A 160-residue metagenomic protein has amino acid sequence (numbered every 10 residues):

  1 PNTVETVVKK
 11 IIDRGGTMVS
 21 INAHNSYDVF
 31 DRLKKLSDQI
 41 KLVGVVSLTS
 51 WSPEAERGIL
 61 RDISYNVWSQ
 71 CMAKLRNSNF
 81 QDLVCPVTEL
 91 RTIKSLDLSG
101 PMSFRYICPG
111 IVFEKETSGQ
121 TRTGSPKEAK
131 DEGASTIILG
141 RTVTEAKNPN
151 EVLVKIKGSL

Functional and structural regions predicted by a protein language model:
P1-R105, V112-E116: Conserved anion-binding
N2-I11, V29, K115-S135, E151-K155: Catalytic cores of alpha/beta
R32-L36, K130-E132, T142-L160: C-terminal helical cap(s) of enzyme catalytic domains, especially alpha/beta-barrels
I63-N66, S125, N148: Secondary-structure junction/capping motif
C85, T117-T121, T144: Short amphipathic alpha-helical interaction segments
M102-R105, G133-I137: A short pocket-lining beta-strand/turn micro-motif at the edge of beta-sheets
C108-I111, E128: N-terminal organellar transit peptides
P109, L139-T142: Glycine-rich beta-strand-to-loop/alpha-helix junction loops that act as flexible
